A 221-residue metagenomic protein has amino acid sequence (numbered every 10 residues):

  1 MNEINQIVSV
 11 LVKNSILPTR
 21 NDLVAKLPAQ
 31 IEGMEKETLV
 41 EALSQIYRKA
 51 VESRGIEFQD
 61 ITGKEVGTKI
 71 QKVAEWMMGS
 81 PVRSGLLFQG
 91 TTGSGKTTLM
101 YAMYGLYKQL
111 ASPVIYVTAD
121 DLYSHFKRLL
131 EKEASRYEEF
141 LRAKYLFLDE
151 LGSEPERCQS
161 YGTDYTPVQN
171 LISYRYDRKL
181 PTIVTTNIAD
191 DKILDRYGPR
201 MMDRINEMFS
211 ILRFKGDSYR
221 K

Functional and structural regions predicted by a protein language model:
M1-P81, I211-G216, R220-K221: A short, basic N-terminal segment
E75-M78, G105, S173: Surface-exposed alpha-helical segments enriched in charged/polar residues
V82-M100: Walker A/P-loop nucleotide-binding motif
R83-L87, Y145, I183: Residue-level preference for the first positions of well-ordered beta-strands
Y104-I115: Post-Walker A helix-loop "phosphate-sensing" segment adjacent to the P-loop in P-loop NTPases
L110, R142-A143, R178, M208: Structured helix-beta-strand junction loops
I115-D121, F126-Y176: Conserved nucleotide-sensing/catalytic segment adjacent to the nucleotide-binding pocket in NTP-handling enzymes
S153-K221: Replace "adjacent to P-loop NTPase cores in ATP/GTP-dependent enzymes" with "adjacent to NTP-binding cores
